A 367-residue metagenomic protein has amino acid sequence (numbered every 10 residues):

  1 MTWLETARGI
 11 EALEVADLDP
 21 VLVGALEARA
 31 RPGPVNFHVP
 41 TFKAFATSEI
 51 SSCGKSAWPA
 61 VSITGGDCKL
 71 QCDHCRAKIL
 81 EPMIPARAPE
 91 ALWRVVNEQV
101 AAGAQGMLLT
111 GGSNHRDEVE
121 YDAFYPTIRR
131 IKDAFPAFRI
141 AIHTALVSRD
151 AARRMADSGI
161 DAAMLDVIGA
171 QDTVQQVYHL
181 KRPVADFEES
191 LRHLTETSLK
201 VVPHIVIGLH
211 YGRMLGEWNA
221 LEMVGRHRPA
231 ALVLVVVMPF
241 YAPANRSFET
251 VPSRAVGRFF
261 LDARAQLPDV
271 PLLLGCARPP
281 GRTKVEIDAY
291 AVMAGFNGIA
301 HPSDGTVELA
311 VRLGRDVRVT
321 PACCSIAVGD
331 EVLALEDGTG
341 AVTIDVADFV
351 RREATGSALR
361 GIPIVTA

Functional and structural regions predicted by a protein language model:
M1-G66, L70, G338-A367: Flexible, acidic/Gly-rich N-terminal and inter-domain linker regions that tether and position cofactor-handling modules
E5-E11, T47-P59, A77-V177, K181-V201 (+2 more regions): Conserved Radical SAM active-site core
A25, C72, L109, A291: Conserved, mostly hydrophobic/aromatic
H38, S62, L108-T110, A141-A145 (+6 more regions): A cross-family glycoside hydrolase active-site/sugar-binding cleft signature
D117-D122, P136-F138, K181-D186, A242-V256 (+2 more regions): Short acidic, glycine/proline-enriched helix-loop-strand junctions
A156-A163, R226-A230, Y290-G298, G314-R315: Glycine-enriched alpha-helix->loop->beta-strand junction motifs that scaffold or abut catalytic
A185-N245, A255-G275, H301-S303: Conserved C-terminal portion of the radical SAM core fold that forms the substrate/S-adenosylmethionine-binding
R254-R351, G361: C-terminal accessory regions of radical SAM enzymes
